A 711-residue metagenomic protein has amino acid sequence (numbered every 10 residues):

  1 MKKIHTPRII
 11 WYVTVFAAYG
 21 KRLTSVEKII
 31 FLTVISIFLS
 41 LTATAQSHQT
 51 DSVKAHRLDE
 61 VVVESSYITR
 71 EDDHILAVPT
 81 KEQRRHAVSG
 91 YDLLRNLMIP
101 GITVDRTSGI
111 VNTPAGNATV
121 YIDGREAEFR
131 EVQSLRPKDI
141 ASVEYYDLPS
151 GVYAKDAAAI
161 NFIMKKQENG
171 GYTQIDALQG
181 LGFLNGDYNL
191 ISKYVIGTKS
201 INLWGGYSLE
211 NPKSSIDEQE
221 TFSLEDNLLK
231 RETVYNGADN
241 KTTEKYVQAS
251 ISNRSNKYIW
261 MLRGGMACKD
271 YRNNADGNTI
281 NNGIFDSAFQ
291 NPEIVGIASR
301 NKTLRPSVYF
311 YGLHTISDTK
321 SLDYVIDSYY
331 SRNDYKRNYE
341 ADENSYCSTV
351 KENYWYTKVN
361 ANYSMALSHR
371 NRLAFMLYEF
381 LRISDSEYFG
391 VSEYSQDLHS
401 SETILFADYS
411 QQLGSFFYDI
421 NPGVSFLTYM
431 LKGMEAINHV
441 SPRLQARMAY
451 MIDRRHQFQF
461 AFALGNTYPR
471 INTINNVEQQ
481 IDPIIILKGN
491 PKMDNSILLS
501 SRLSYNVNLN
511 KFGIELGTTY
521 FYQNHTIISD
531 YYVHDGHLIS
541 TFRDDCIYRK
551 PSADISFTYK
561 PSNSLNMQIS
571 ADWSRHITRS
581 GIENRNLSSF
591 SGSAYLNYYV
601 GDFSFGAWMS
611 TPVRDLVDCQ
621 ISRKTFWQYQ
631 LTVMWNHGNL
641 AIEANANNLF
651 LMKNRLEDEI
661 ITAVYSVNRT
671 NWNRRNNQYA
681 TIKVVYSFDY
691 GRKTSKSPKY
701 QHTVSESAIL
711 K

Functional and structural regions predicted by a protein language model:
S47-Q83, D105-T107, D147-P149: Short, acidic, small-residue-rich periplasmic hinge/interaction motif at the N-terminus of Gram-negative outer-membrane
D51-S52, E60, S287, P483 (+1 more regions): Coil residues (strongly favoring Ser/Thr
E60, G90-R95, G109-V111, R130 (+3 more regions): N-terminal periplasmic accessory domains that precede and gate Gram-negative outer-membrane beta-barrel machines
E60, H74-L97, N112, Y121-R125 (+1 more regions): Short, polar/charged loop or turn motifs at beta-strand boundaries
A87-S89, M98, E126-Y145, D176-Q179 (+4 more regions): Exposed, low-structure sequence patches enriched in small/polar residues
T103-L148: Periplasmic plug
Y153-I160, E168-D217, T242-Y246, Y258: Outer-membrane beta-barrel translocator/receptor signature
E210-Y356, I383-S384, Q396-S400, T467 (+4 more regions): Flexible loop and strand-edge segments within Gram-negative outer membrane beta-barrel domains
